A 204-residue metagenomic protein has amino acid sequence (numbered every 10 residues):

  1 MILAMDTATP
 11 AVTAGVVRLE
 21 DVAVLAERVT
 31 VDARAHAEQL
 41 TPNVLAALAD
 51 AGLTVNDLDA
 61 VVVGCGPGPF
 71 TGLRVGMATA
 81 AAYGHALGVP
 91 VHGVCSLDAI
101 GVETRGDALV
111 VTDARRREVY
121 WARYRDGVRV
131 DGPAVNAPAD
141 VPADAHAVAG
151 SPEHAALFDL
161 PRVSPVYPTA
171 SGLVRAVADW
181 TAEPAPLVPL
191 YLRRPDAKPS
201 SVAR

Functional and structural regions predicted by a protein language model:
M1-A23, A35-Q39, H92-R204: Oxyanion-binding and handling regions
A26-A33, C65-P69, R162: A short glycine/serine-rich beta->alpha loop
D32-A49: N-terminal phosphate-binding loop and adjacent alpha-helix
V44-A60, V141-H146: Phosphate/pyrophosphate-binding loops at sites that engage ATP/ADP/AMP, CoA/4′-phosphopantetheine, polyphosphate
A47, A51, A86, V177-W180 (+1 more regions): Change "in soluble alpha/beta enzymes" to "in soluble alpha/beta proteins
A51-N56, G84-V94: Phosphate-handling active-site elements
V62-V89: DPxDG-like acidic metal-binding loop motif
